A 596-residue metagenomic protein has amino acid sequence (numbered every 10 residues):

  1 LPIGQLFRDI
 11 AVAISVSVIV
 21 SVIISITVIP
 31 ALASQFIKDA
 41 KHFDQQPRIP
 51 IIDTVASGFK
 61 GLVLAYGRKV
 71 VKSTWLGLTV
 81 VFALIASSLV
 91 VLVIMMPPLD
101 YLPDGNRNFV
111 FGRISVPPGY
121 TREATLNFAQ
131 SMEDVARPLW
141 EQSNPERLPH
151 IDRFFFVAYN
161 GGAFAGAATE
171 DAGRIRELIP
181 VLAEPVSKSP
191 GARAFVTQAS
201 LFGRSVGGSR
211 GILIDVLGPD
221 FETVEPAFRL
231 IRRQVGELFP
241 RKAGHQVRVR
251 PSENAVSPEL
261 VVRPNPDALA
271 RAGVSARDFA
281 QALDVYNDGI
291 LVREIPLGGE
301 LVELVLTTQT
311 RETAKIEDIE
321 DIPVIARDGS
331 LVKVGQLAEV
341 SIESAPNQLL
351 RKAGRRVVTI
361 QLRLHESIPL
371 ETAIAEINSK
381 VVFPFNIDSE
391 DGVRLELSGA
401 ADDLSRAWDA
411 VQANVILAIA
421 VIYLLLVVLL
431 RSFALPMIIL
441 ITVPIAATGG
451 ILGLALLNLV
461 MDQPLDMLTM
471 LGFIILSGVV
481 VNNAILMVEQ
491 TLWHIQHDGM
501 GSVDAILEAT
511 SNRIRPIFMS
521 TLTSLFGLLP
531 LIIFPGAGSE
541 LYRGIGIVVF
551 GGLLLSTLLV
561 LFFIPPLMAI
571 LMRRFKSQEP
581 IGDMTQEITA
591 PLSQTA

Functional and structural regions predicted by a protein language model:
L1-L6, L78, F82-Y120, T197 (+2 more regions): Transmembrane helices with small-residue packing motifs
P2-S15, F59-W75, P98, R232 (+8 more regions): Alpha-helical membrane-interface segments at transmembrane helix boundaries
Q5-I49, A165, N483, F518 (+2 more regions): Transmembrane alpha-helices and their membrane-interface boundaries in multi-pass membrane transporters and channels
L6-S25, I85-S87, G105-G112, A192 (+3 more regions): Small-residue-enriched core segments of transmembrane alpha-helices in multipass membrane transport and channel
V16, L424-N512, F518-F534, G551 (+1 more regions): Hydrophobic transmembrane alpha-helices and their membrane-interface caps in long multi-pass transport proteins
P47-Y101, S511, P591-S593: Signature of alpha-helical transmembrane segments and their immediate interfacial
I94, A124-G208, R233, D267-V285: Solvent-exposed, membrane-proximal periplasmic/extracellular interface segments of envelope transport and secretion
F228, R232-A418, V427, V503-A505: Extracytoplasmic/periplasmic membrane-proximal domains and adjacent transmembrane bundles of envelope biogenesis
